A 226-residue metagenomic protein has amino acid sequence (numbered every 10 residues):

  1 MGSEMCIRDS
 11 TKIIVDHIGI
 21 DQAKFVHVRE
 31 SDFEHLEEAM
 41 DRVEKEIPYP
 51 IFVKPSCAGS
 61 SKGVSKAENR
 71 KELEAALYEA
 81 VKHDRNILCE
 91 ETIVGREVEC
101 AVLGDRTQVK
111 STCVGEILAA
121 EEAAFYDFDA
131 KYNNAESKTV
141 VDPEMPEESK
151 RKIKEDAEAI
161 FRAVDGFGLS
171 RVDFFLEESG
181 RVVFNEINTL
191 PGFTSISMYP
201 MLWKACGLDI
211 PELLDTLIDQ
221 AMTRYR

Functional and structural regions predicted by a protein language model:
M1-I7: Short, small-residue-biased leader/transition segments that mark boundaries at the very start of proteins
R8-I20: Glycine-/Pro-rich loop/turn segments that contact NAD(P) or position catalytic residues in Rossmann-like domains
V15-D16, V43-K62, R85-V94: ATP-grasp fold ATP-binding core
A23-H27, I51-Y78, E97-E99: Glycine-rich phosphate-binding loop of ATP-grasp-fold ATP-dependent ligases
S61, A119, N188-L202: Glycine-rich phosphate/pyrophosphate-binding beta-alpha loops
E68-E155, L176, R181-V183: Phosphate-binding site of ATP-dependent enzymes
E91, A101-V102, F161-F193, W203: Conserved metal-phosphate-binding beta-hairpin within the catalytic cores of diverse ATP-dependent phosphoryl-transfer
E116-S170, M201-R226: Active-site "cap" helix and flanking loop/linker of ATP-utilizing ligase/carboxylase catalytic domains
